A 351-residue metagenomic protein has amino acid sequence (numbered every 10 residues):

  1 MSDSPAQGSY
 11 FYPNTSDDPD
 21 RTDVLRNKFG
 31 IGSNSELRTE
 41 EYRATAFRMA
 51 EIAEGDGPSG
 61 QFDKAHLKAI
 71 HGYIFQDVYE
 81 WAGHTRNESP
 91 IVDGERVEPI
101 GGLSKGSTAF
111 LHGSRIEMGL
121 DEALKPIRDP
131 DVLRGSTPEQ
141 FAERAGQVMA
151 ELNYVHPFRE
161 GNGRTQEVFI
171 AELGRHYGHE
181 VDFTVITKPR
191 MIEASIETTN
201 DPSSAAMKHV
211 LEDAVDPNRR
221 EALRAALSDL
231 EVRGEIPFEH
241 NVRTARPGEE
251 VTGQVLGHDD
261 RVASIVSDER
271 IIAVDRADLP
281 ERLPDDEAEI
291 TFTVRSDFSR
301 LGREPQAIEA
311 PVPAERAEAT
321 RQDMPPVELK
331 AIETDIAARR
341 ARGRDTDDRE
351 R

Functional and structural regions predicted by a protein language model:
M1-E160, R164-R351: FIC/Doc superfamily catalytic core
